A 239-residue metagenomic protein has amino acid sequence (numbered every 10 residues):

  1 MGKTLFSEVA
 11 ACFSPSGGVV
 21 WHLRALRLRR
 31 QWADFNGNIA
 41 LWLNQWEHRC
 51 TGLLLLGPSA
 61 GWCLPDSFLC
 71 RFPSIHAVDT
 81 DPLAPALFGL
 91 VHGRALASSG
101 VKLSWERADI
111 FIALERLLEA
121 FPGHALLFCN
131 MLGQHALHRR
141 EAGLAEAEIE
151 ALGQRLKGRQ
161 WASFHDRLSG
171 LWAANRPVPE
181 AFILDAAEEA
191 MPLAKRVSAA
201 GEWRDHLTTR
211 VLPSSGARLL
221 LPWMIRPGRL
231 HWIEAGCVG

Functional and structural regions predicted by a protein language model:
M1-C50: Class I SAM-dependent methyltransferase Rossmann-like catalytic core, especially the SAM/SAH-binding loop
R49-G61: Conserved class I S-adenosyl-L-methionine
S59-F72: Conserved SAM-binding loop of SAM-dependent methyltransferases across substrates and taxa, primarily the Class I
D81: Conserved SAM/SAH-binding beta-strand->alpha-helix loop
L90-A120: S-adenosyl-L-methionine
F121-A142: A short SAM/SAH-binding and catalytic strip from SAM-dependent methyltransferases
L127-F128, E148-A151, R155-L168: Conserved beta-strand signature within the Rossmann-like core of class I S-adenosyl-L-methionine
S169-G239: Charged, low-complexity C-terminal accessory regions
